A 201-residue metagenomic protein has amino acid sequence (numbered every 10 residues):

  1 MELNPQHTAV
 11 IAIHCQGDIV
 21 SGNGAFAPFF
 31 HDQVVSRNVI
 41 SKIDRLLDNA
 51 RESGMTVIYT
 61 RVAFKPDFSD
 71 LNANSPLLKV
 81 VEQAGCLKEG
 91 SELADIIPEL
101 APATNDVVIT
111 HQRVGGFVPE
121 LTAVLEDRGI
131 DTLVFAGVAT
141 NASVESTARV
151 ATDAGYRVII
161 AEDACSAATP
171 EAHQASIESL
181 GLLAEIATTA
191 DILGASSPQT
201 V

Functional and structural regions predicted by a protein language model:
M1-A9, R45-S53, D70, L77-V201: Active-site-adjacent betaalpha module
I11-Q16: N-terminal nucleotide-binding beta1-loop-alpha1 segment
G17-D18, G115: Active-site/binding-pocket entry motifs
D18-N23, D67-S69: Short acidic/His/Gly/Ser-rich catalytic and metal-binding motifs that mark active-site loops of diverse hydrolases
V20-S36: Acidic/histidine-rich helix-loop elements that form or flank divalent-metal/phosphate-binding sites at the catalytic
V34-N38, Q112-R113: Short, surface-exposed alpha-helical recognition segments that flank or form part of ligand/macromolecule-binding
I40-D44: Generic alpha-helical structural signal
M55-V62, D67, A161: Short beta-strand segments at enzyme active-site cores
